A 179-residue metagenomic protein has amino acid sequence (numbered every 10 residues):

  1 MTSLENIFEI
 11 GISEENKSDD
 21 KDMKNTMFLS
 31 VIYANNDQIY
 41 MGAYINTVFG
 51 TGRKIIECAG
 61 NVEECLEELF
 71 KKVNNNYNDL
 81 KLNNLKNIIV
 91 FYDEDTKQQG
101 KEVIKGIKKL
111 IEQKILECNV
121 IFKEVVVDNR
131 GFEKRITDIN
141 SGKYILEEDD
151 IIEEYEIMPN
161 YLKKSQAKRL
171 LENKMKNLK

Functional and structural regions predicted by a protein language model:
T2-K179: Oxyanion-binding and handling regions
